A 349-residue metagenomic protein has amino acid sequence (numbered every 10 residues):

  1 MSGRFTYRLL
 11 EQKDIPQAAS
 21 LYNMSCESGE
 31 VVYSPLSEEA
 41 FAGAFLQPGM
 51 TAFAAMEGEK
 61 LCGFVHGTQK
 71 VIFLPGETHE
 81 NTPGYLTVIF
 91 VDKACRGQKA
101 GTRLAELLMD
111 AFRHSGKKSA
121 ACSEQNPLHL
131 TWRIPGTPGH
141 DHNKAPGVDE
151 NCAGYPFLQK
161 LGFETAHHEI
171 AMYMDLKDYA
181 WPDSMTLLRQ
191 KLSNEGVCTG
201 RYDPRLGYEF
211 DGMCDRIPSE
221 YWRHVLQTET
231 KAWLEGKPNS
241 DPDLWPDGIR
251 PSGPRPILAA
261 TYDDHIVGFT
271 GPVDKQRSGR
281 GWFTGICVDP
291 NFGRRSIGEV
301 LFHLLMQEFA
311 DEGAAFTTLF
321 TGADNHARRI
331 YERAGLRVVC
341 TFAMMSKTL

Functional and structural regions predicted by a protein language model:
M1-G43, P48, A52-M56, L61 (+3 more regions): Short amphipathic alpha-helix that is part of the acyltransferase structural core
N23-A52, E57, V65-N81, W222-C287: A conserved beta-strand-loop-helix scaffold within acyl/acetyltransferase catalytic domains
M50, S115-K117, A314: Short, high-confidence coil segments that cap the C-terminus of an alpha-helix and link into the following beta-strand
G63, H167-I170, G268, C340: A structural microfeature
V71-L86, R96, S115-A120, D274-F283 (+2 more regions): A conserved beta-turn-beta hairpin within the catalytic core of GNAT-like acetyltransferases that forms part
V91, G97-D110, V288, R294-Q307 (+2 more regions): Conserved acetyl-CoA-binding loop-helix of GNAT-fold acetyltransferases
A105-G196, A343-K347: Acyl-donor-binding surface of acyltransferase catalytic domains
F302, D324-A327: Short glycine/proline-centered loop/turn elements that form peptide/ligand docking sites
